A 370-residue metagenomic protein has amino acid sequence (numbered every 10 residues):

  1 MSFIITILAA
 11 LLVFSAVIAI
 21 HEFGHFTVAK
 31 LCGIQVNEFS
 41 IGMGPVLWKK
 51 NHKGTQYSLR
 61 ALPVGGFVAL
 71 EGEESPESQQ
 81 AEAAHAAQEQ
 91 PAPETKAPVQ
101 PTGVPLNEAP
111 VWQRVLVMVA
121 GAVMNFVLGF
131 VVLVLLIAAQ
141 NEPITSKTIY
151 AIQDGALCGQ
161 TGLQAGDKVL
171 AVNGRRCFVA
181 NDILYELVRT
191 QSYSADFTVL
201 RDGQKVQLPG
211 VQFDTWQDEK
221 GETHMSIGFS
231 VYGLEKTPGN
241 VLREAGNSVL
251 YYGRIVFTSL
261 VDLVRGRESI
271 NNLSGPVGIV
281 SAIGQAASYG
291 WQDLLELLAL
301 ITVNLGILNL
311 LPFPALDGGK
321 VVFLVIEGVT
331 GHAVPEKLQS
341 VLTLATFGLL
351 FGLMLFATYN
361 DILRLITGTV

Functional and structural regions predicted by a protein language model:
S2, T6, A10, A109-M118 (+1 more regions): Residue-level signature of transmembrane alpha-helical entry/exit and packing/kink sites in multi-pass membrane
F3-A92, L311-T330: Small-residue-rich helix-interface/hinge motifs
F39, R60-V64, V115, V119 (+7 more regions): Hydrophobic alpha-helical segments of integral membrane proteins, encompassing both true transmembrane helices
L47-K50, T148-A151, V325-V341: Membrane interface segments of multi-pass transport proteins and intramembrane proteases
S78-A120, M124-L273, V370: PDZ peptide-recognition modules
D262-G266, T302-L316: Transmembrane alpha-helix interface/packing and boundary motifs in multi-pass membrane proteins, characterized by
W291-I307: Small-residue-enriched transmembrane helix starts and helix-helix packing motifs in multi-pass inner-membrane proteins
F356-V370: Juxtamembrane boundary at the C-terminal end of a transmembrane helix
